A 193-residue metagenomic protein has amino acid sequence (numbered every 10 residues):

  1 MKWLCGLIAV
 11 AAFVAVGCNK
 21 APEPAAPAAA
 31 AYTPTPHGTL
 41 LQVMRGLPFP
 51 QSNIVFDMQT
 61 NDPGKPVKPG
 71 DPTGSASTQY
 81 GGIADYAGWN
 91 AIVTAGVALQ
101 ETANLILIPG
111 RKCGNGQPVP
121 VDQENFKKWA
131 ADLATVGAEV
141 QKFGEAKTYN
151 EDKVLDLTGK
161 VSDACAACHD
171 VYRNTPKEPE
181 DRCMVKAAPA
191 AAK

Functional and structural regions predicted by a protein language model:
M1-I8: Bacterial N-terminal signal peptides that target proteins for export
V14-G17: C-terminal motif of bacterial Sec signal peptides marking the signal peptidase cleavage site
N19-V93, V97-K193: Sequence context surrounding c-type heme c attachment/ligation sites in exported
